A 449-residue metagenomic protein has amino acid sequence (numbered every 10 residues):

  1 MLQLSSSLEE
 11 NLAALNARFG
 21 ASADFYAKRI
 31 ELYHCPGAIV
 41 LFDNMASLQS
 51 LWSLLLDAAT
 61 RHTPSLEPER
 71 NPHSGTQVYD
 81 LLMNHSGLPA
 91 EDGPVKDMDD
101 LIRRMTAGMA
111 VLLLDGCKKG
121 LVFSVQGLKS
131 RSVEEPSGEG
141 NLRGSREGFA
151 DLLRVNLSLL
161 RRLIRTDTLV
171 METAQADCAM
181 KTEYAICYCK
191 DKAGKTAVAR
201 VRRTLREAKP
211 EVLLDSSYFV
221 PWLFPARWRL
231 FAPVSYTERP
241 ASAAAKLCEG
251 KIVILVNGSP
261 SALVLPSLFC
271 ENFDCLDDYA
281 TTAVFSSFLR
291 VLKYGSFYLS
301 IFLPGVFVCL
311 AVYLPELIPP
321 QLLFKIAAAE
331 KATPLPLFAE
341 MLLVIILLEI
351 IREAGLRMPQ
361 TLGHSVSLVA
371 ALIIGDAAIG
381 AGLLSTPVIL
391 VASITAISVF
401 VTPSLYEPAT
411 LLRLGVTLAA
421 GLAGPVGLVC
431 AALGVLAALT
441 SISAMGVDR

Functional and structural regions predicted by a protein language model:
M1-F302, E316, P320, L439-R449: Membrane-embedded alpha-helical signal segments
L160, L343, G382: Conserved hydrophobic/aromatic pocket- or pore-lining residues that grip, position, or stack substrates in active sites
S286-E353: Core alpha-helical transmembrane segments of integral membrane proteins
F297-I301, A328, S365-A377, S393-A396 (+2 more regions): Small-residue-enriched core segments of transmembrane alpha-helices in multipass membrane transport and channel
G305-V308, V344, L348, A371 (+3 more regions): Alpha-helical transmembrane segments of polytopic integral membrane proteins, especially the permease/helical cores
P334-L335, L356-L368, A381-P387, Y406-E407: Short, non-helical or kinked segments that cap or interrupt transmembrane helices
I351-Q360, I373-A381, F400-T402: Transmembrane alpha-helix interface/packing and boundary motifs in multi-pass membrane proteins, characterized by
T386-R449: Hydrophobic alpha-helical transmembrane segments of membrane transport and translocation systems, primarily multi-pass
